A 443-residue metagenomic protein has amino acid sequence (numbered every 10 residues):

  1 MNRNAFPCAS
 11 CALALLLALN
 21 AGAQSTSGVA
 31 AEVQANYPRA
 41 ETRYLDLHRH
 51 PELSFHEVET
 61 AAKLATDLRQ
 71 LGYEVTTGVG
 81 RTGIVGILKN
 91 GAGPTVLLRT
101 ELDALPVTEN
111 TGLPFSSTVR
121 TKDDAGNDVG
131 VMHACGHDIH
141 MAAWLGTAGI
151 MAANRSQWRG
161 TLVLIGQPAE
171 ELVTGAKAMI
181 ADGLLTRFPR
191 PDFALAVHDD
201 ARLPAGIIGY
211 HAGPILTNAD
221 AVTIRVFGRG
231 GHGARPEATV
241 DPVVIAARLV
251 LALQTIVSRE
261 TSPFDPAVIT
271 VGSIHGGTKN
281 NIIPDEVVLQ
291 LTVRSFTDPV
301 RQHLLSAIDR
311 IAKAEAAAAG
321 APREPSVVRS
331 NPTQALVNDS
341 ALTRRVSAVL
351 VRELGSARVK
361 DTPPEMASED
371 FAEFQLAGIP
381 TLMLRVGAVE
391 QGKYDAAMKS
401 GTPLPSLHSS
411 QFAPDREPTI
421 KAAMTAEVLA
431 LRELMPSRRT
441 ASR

Functional and structural regions predicted by a protein language model:
M1-A5: Positively charged n-region of N-terminal signal peptides that target proteins for export
C8-N20: Bacterial N-terminal signal peptides
Q24, V244-R443: Metal-dependent amide/peptide-bond hydrolase catalytic core, centered on the "pita-bread" metallohydrolase fold
Q24-H133, D138-G160: Acidic/His- and Gly-rich active-site-bordering loop/insert found across diverse amide/peptide-bond hydrolases
V33-A40, Y44, H48-P51, F55 (+11 more regions): Sec/Tat-exported extracytoplasmic proteins
L47, L68, G86, L98 (+9 more regions): Divalent metal-coordination and catalytic microenvironments
V85, R120-M132, D138-I139, S156-S273 (+1 more regions): Histidine/acidic-residue-rich, glycine-tolerant segments that coordinate divalent metal ions
